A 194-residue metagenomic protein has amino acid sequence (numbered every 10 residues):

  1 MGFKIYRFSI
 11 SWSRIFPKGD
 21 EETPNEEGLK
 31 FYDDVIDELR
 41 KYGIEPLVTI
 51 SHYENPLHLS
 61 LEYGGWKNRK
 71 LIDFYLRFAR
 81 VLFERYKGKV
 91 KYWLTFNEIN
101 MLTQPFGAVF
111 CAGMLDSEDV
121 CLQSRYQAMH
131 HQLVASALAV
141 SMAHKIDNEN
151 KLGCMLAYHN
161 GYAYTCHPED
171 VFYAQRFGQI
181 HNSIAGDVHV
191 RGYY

Functional and structural regions predicted by a protein language model:
M1-K4, F16-Y194: Non-catalytic scaffold segments within catalytic domains of secreted glycoside hydrolases
R7-I15: Active-site gating/metal-coordination segments in enzymes
